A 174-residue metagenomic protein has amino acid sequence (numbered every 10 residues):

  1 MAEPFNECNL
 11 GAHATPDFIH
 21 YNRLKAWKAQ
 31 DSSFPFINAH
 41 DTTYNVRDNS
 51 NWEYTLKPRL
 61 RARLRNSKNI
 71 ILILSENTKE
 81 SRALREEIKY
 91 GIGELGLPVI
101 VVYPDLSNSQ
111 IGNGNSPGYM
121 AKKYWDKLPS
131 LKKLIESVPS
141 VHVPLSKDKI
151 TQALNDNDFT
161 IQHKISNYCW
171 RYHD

Functional and structural regions predicted by a protein language model:
M1-N66, F159-D174: Conserved N-terminal substructure of TIR/SEFIR domains
L10-P16, H20, L24, L95-P98 (+1 more regions): Internal hydrophobic scaffold segments of catalytic domains
L24-A26, R85-I88, G114-P117: Short, glycine/charged-enriched secondary-structure capping and boundary segments
I37-A39, V102, P144: Conserved beta-strand termini and adjacent loop/short-helix elements that scaffold enzyme active sites in alpha/beta
D48-Y54, E76-K79, Q110-Y119, S140-K149: Noncatalytic linker/hinge segments flanking ATPase motor cores
R63-I92, L97-N108: Conserved beta-strand-loop-alpha-helix hinge of the TIR/SEFIR fold
D105-S130: Glycine-rich, charge-decorated loop segments at or immediately adjacent to ligand/cofactor-binding or catalytic sites
K123-D174: A conserved mid-domain beta-alpha-beta active-site/ligand-binding segment of alpha/beta enzyme cores
